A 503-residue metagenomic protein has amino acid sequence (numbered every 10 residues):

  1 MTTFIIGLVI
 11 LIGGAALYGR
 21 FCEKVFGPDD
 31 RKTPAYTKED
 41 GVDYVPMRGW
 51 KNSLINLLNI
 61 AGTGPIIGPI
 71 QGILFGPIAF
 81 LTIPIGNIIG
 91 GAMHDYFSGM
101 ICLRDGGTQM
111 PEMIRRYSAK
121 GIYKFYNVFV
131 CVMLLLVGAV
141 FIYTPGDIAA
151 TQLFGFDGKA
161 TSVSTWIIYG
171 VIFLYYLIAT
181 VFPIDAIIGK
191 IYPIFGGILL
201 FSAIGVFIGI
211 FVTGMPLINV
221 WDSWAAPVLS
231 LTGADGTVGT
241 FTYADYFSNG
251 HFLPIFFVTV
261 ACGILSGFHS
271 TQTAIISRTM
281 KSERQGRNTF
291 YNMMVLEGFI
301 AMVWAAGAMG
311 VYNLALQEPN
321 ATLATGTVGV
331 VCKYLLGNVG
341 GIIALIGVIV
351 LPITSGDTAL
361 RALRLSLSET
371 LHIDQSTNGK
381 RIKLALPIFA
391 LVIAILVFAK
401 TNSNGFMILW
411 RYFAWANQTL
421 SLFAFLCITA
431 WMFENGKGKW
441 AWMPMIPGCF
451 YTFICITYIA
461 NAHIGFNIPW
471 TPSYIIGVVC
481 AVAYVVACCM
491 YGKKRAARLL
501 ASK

Functional and structural regions predicted by a protein language model:
M1-G19, G72-C102, P111, G341 (+1 more regions): Extracellular loop-to-transmembrane helix junctions
G7-L17, V130, L134-G138, G196-G214 (+4 more regions): Selective recognition of specific alpha-helical transmembrane segments in multi-pass small-molecule
I10-I66, S282-Q285: Membrane-interface "cap" regions at the ends of multi-pass membrane proteins
I10-L11, A15, G90-G106, M110-V181 (+3 more regions): Helix-loop-helix module between adjacent transmembrane segments
G99, I210-T240, R284, N292-V330 (+1 more regions): Extracellular/periplasmic helix-exit of transmembrane alpha-helices
Y123-N127, S162-G170, N292-M302, A308-P319 (+5 more regions): Loop-to-transmembrane helix boundary motifs in multi-pass membrane proteins
G138-F156, S164-I167, Y175, A179-T180 (+3 more regions): Hydrophobic alpha-helical segments and their helix-loop junctions in multi-pass secondary transporters
S164-T165, I184, I188-F195, R364-L365 (+3 more regions): C-terminal membrane-solvent junction of multi-pass transporters and transport-like membrane proteins
